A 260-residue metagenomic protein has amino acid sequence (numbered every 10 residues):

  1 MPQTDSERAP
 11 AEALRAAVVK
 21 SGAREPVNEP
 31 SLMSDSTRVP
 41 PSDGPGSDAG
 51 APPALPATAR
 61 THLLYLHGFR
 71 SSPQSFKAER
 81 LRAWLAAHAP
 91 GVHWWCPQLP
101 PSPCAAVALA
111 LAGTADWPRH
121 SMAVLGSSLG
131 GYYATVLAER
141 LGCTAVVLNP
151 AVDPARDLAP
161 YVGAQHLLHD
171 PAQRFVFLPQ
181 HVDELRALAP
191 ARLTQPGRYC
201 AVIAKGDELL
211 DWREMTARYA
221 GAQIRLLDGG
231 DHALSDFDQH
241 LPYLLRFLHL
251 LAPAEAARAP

Functional and structural regions predicted by a protein language model:
T4-T58: Intrinsically disordered, low-complexity terminal tails and inter-domain linkers enriched for S/T/G/P/D/E
A59-H120: Active-site catalytic motif of lipid deacylating hydrolases and related acyltransferases
Y65-F69, L125, V202: Short hydrophobic segments within beta-strands
H88-P90, L141, Q195: Helix C-cap/helix->beta junction micro-motif
A123-L125, V146: Structural motif
L125-G130, A134: Gly/Ala-rich beta-loop-alpha elbow adjacent to hydrolase catalytic centers
L137-A138: Aromatic pocket-lining residues of Rossmann-like dinucleotide-binding sites
C143-P260: The alpha/beta-hydrolase serine catalytic core
